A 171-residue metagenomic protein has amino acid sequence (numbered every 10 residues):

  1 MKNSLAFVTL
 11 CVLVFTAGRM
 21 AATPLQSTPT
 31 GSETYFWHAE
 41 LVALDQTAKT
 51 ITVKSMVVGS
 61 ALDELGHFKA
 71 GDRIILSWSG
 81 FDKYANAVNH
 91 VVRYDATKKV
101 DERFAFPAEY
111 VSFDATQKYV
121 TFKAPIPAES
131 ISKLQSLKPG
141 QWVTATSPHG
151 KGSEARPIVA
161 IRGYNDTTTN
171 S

Functional and structural regions predicted by a protein language model:
K2-F7, C11, F15-S171: Short, flexible, surface-exposed loop segments at domain boundaries
